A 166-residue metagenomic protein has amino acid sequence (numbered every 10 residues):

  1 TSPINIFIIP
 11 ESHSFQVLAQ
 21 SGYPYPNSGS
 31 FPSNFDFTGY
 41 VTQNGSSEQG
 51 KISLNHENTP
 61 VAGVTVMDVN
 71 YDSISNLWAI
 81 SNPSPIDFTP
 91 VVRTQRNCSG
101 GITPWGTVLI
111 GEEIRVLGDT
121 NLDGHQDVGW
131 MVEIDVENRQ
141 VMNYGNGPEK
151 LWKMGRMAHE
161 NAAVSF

Functional and structural regions predicted by a protein language model:
T1-F166: Conserved small-residue
